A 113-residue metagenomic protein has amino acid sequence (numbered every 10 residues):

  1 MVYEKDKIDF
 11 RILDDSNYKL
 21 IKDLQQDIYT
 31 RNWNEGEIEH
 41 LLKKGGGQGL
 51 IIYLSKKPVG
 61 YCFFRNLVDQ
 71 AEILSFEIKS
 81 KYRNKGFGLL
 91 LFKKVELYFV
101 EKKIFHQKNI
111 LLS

Functional and structural regions predicted by a protein language model:
Y3-K81, L89-K94, Y98, K102: Acetyl-CoA-dependent GNAT
G86: Conserved G/P- and acidic residue-centered "switch" motifs that form tight phosphate/ATP-binding loops in soluble
F99-S113: Conserved GNAT acetyl-CoA-binding A-motif
